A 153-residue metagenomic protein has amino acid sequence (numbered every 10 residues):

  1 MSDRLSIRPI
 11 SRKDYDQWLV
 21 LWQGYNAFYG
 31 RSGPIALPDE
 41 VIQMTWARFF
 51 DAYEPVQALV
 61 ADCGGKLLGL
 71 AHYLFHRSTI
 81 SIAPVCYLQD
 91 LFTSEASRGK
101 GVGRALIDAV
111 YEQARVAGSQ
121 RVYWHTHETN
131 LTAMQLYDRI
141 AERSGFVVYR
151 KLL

Functional and structural regions predicted by a protein language model:
S6-V20: A short beta-loop-alpha structural element at the N-terminal edge of CoA-dependent acyl/N-acetyltransferase catalytic
L19, Q23-W46: Conserved GNAT-fold acetyl-CoA-binding loop/helix
A47-L59, Y87: A short helix-loop-beta-strand connector motif used in the catalytic cores of GNAT acetyltransferases and, in some
V60, K66-F75: Conserved beta-strand in the GNAT
G99-E112: Conserved acetyl-CoA-binding loop-helix of GNAT-fold acetyltransferases
R104, E128-V147: Conserved active-site alpha-helix within GNAT-family acetyltransferase domains
R115-H125: Conserved GNAT acetyl-CoA-binding A-motif
Y123-A133, L152-L153: Conserved beta-strand-loop-alpha-helix junction that forms the acyl-donor binding cleft
